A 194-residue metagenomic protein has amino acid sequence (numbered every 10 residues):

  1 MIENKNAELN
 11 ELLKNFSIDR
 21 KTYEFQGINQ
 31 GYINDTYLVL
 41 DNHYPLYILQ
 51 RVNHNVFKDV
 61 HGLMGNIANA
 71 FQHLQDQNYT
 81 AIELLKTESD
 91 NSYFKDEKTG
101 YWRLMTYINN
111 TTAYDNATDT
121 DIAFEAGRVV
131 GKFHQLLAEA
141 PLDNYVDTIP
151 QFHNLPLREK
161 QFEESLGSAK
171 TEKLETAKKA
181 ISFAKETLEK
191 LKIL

Functional and structural regions predicted by a protein language model:
M1-Q26: Juxta-kinase regulatory segment immediately upstream of eukaryotic protein kinase catalytic domains
E11, D35-L38, N66-H73: Residue-level detector of alpha-helical secondary structure
L12, A70, V129, A180 (+1 more regions): A ubiquitous structural signal for well-ordered alpha-helices
I18-D41: ATP-binding glycine-rich phosphate-binding loop
D19, N42-Y44, T171, E175: Short, glycine- and charge-enriched coil/turn segments that flank and shape catalytic ligand pockets
Q26-Q30, R51, F57-H61, T112-F124 (+1 more regions): ATP-dependent phospho-/nucleotidyl transfer catalytic cores
P45-N144: ATP-binding pocket architecture of kinase catalytic cores
